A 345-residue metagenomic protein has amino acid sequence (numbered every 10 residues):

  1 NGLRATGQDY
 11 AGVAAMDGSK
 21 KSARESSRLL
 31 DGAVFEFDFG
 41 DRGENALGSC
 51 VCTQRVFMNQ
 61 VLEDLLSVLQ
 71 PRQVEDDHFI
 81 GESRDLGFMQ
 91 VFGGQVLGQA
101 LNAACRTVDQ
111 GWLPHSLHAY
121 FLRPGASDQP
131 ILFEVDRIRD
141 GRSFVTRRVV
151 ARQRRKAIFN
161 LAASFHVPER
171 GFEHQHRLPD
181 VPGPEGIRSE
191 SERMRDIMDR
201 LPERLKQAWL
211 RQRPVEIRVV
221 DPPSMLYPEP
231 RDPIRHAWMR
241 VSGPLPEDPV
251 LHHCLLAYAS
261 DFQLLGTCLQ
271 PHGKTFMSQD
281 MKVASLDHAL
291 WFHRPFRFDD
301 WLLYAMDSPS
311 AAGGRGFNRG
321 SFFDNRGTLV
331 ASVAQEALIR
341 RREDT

Functional and structural regions predicted by a protein language model:
R4-T6, A11-A15, S19-S27, A33-V34 (+2 more regions): Short linear motifs in low-complexity or flexible loops
D17, F35, E44-L62, D344-T345: Basic/polar N-terminal segments that are highly enriched at the extreme N-terminus, encompassing both cleavable
F57-T345: Terminal targeting signals and extreme-terminal segments of soluble enzymes
